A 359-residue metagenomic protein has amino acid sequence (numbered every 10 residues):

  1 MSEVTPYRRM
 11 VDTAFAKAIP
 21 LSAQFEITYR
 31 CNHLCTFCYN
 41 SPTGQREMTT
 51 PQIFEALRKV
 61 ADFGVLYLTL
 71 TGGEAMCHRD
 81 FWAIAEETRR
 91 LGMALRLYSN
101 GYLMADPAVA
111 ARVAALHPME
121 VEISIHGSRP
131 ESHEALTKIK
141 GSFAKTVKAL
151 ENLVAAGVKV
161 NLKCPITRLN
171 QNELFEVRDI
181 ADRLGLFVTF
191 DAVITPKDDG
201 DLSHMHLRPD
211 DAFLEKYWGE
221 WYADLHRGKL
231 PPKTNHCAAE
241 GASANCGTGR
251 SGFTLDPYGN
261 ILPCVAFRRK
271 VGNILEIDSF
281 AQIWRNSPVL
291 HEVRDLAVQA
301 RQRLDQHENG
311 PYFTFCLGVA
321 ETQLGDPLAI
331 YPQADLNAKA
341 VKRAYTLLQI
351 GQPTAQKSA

Functional and structural regions predicted by a protein language model:
M1-E120: Conserved alpha-helical substructure of the radical SAM core
M1-S2, P6-A14, A266-A359: Flexible mid-to-C-terminal extensions adjoining Fe-S/redox cofactors in radical SAM and related proteins
Q24, T28, N32, S243 (+2 more regions): Residues immediately within or flanking Cys/His clusters that coordinate Zn2+ in small zinc-binding modules
I27, C31, G259, F280: Conserved, mostly hydrophobic/aromatic
L34, G64-V65, H117, V158 (+3 more regions): Short loop/turn motifs at secondary-structure junctions
F37, S41-G44, G252, K270 (+1 more regions): Secreted/processed peptides and extracellular or luminal domains of membrane proteins
T43, E74-A75, L103, R129 (+2 more regions): Gly/Ser/Thr-rich beta-alpha loop segments that engage phosphate groups in nucleotides
A114-M119, S124-G252, D256-L262, A266-D278: Radical SAM enzyme [4Fe-4S]-AdoMet core and its adjacent flexible, acidic and glycine-rich loops/tails across
